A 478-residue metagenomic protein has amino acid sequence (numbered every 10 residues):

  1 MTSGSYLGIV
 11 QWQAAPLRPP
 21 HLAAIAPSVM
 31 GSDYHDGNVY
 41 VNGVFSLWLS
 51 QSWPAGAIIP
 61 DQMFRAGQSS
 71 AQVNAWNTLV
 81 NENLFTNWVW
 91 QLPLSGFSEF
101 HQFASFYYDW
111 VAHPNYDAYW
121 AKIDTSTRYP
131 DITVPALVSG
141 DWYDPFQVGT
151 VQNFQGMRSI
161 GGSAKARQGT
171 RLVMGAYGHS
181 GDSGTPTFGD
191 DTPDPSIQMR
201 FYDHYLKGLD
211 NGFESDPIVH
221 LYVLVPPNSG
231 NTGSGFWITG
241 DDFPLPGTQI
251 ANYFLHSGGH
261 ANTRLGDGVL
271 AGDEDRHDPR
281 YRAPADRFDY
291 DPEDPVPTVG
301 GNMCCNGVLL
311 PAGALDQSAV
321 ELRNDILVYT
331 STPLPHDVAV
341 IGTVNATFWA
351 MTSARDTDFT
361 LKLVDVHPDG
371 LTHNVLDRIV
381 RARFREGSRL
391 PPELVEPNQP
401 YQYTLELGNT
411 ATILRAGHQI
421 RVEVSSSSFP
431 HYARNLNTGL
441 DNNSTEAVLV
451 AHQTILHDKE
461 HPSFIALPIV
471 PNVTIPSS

Functional and structural regions predicted by a protein language model:
M1-S3, S139: Short beta-strand immediately N-terminal to the catalytic nucleophile in serine-hydrolase-like folds
G8-P19, F348: Short glycine-enriched nucleophile-adjacent loop and the immediately C-terminal alpha-helix near the catalytic center
P16-D131: Accessory cap/linker subdomain of secreted extracellular hydrolases
I132, V138-G140: Short beta-strand/loop motif that positions the catalytic acidic residue of the alpha/beta-hydrolase fold
W142-Q147: Acidic catalytic loop of the alpha/beta-hydrolase fold
V148-G169: Active-site-adjacent alpha-helix of alpha/beta-hydrolase-fold enzymes
K165-A166, D194, L206-S478: Glycine/threonine-rich phosphate-binding loop and adjacent beta-strand/alpha-helix elements that clamp
Q168-T185: Histidine-bearing beta->alpha loop at or near hydrolase active sites
